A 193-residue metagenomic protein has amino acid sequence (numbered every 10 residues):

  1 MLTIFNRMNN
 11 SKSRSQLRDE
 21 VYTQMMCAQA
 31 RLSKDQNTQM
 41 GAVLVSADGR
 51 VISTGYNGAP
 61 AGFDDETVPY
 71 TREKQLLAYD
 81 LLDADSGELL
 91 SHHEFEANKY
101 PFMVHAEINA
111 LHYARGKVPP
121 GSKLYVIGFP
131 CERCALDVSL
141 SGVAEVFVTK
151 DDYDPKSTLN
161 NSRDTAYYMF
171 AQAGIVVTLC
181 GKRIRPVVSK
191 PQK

Functional and structural regions predicted by a protein language model:
M1-K193: Zinc-dependent deaminase catalytic domain
